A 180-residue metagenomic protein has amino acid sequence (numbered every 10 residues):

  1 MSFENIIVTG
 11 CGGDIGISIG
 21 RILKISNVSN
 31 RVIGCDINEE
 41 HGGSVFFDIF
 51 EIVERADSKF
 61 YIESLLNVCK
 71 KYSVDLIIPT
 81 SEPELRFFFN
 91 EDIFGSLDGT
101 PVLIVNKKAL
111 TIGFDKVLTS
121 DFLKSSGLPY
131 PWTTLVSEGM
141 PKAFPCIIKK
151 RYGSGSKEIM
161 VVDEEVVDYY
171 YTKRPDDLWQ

Functional and structural regions predicted by a protein language model:
M1-L103: ATP-binding N-terminal substructure of ATP-dependent carboxylate-amine bond-forming enzymes
D36-N38, V53-E54, N106, T134-S137 (+1 more regions): Residues at the C-termini of beta-strands that transition into short coil/loop
G43-V45, F60-E63, V105, T111-V117 (+1 more regions): Short, charged, surface-exposed secondary-structure boundary motifs
G99-I104, M140-F144: N-terminal short leaders/motifs
A109-Q180: Active-site nucleotide/adenylate-binding loops and adjacent lid/helix of ATP-dependent enzymes
